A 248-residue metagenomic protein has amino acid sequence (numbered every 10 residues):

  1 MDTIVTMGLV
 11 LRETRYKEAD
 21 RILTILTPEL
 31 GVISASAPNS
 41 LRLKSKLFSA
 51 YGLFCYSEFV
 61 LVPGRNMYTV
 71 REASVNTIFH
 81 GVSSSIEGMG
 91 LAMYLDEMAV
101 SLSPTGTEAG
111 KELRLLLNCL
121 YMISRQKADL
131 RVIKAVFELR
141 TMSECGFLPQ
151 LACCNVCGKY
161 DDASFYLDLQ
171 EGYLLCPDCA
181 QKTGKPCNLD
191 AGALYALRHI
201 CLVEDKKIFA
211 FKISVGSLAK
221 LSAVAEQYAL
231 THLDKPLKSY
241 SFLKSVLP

Functional and structural regions predicted by a protein language model:
M1-P248: Non-catalytic alpha-helical scaffolds and adjoining flexible linkers that form interface surfaces for assembly
